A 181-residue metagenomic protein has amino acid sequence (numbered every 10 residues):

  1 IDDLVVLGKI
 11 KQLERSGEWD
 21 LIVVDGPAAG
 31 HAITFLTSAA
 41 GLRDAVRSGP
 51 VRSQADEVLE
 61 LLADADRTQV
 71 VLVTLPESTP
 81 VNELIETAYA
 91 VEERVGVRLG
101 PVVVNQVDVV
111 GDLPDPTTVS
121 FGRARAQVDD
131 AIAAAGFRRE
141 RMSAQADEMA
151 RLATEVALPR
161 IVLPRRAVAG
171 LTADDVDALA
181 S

Functional and structural regions predicted by a protein language model:
D2-A157: Conserved catalytic-core segment of NTP-binding enzymes
E155-S181: NTP-binding/hydrolysis catalytic cores, primarily Walker-type P-loop NTPases
